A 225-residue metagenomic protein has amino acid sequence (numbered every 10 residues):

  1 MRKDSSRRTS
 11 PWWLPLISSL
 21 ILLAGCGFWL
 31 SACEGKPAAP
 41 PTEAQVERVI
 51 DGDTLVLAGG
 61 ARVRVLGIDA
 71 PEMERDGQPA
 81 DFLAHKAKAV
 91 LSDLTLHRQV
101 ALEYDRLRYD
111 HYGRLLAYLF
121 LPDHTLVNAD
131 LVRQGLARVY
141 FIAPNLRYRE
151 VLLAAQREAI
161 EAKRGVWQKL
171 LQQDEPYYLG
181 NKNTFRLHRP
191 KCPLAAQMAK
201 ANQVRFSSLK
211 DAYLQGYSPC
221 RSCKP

Functional and structural regions predicted by a protein language model:
R2-P225: Small beta-barrel nucleic-acid-binding modules, primarily SNase/OB-fold domains and secondarily Tudor-like barrels
